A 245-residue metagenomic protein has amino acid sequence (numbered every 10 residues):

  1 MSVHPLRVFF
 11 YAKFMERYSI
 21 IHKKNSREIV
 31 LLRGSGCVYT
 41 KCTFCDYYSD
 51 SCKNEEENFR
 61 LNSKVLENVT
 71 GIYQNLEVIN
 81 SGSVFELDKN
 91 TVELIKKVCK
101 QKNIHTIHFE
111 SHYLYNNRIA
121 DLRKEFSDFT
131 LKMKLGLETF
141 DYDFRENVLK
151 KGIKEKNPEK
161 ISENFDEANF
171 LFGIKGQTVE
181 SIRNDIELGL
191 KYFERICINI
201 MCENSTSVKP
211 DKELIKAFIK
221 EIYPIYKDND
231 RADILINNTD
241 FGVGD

Functional and structural regions predicted by a protein language model:
S2-V8, A12: N-terminal amphipathic/hydrophobic targeting modules at extreme N-termini, encompassing cleavable Sec/SRP-type signal
M15-R60: Canonical Radical SAM [4Fe-4S] cluster-binding loop centered on the CxxxCxxC motif and its immediate flanking residues
Y47-N62, G71-D88, K102-N117, T130-K156 (+2 more regions): Core AdoMet radical
E55-E56, K89, N147-L149, V179-E180 (+1 more regions): Short, flexible/disordered intra-domain loops and linkers
N68-T70, I95-Q101, L122-T130, N157-E163 (+1 more regions): Acidic (Asp/Glu)-rich catalytic clusters
L87-K96, N116-F126, E180-I182: Distinct, well-ordered alpha-helical segments
E155-P210, F218-D240: Conserved C-terminal portion of the radical SAM core fold that forms the substrate/S-adenosylmethionine-binding
